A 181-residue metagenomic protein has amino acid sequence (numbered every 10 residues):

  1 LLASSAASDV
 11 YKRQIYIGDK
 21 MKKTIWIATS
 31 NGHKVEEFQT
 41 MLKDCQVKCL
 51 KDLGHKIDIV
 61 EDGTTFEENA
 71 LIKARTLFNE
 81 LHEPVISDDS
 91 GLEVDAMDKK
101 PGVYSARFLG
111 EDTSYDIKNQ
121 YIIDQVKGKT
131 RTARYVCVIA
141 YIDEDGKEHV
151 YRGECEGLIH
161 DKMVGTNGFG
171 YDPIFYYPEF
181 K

Functional and structural regions predicted by a protein language model:
L1-Q14: Single conserved hydrophobic/aromatic residue that forms the stacking wall/gate of nucleotide- or nucleobase-binding
Y16-D19: Intrinsic-disorder-associated, low-complexity terminal segments enriched in Asp/Asn/His/Tyr and depleted of Lys/Arg
K22-W26, G32-K181: Anionic-ligand binding patches
